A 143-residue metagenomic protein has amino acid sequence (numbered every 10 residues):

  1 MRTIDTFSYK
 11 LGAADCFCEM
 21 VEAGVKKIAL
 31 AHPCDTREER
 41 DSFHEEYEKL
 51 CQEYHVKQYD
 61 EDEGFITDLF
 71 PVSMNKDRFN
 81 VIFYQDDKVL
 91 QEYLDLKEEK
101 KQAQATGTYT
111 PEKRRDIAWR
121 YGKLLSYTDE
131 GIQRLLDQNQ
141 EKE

Functional and structural regions predicted by a protein language model:
M1-Q102, T106-Y109, R120, D129-Q138: A conserved ligand/cofactor-binding region detector
R115-G122: An amphipathic, hydrophobic-aromatic interaction surface with interspersed Lys/Arg that forms lipid/phosphate-bearing
